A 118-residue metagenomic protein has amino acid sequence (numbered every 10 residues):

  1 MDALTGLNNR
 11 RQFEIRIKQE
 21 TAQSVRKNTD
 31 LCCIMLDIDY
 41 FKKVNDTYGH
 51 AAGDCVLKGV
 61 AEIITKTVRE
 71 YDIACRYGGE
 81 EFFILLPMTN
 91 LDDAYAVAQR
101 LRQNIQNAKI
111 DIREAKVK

Functional and structural regions predicted by a protein language model:
M1-I15, L36-G49, K58: Conserved nucleotide-binding and Mg2+-coordinating catalytic segments in signaling enzymes
R10-D30, A61-R69, P87: Short regulatory alpha-helical coupling segments that immediately precede and/or link into cyclic nucleotide signaling
I15, A22, K43-D46, K66 (+2 more regions): Regular, well-ordered alpha-helical segments
C32-D37, A74: Active-site-flanking beta-strand signature of metal-NTP-handling nucleotidyl enzymes and homologous cyclase-like
D46, L86-T89, Q106: Residue-level recognition of strand-loop junctions within catalytic nucleotide-signaling folds
A52-I73, E81, R100, I105: Active-site-proximal alpha-helical element of nucleotidyl cyclase-like catalytic domains and analogous helices
I73-R76, V117: A short pre-motif secondary-structure segment
L85-A94, R113-V117: Catalytic strand-loop-helix junctions within cyclic-nucleotide turnover domains
